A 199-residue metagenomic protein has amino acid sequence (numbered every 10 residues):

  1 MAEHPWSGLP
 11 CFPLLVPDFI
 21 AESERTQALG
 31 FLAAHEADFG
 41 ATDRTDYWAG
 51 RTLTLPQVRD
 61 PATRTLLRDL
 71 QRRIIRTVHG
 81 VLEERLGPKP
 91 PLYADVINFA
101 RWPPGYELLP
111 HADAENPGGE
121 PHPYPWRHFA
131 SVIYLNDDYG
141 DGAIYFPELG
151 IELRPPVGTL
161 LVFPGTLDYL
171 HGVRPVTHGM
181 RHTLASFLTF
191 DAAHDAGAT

Functional and structural regions predicted by a protein language model:
M1-L160, D168-T199: Fe(II)/2-oxoglutarate oxygenase catalytic core
